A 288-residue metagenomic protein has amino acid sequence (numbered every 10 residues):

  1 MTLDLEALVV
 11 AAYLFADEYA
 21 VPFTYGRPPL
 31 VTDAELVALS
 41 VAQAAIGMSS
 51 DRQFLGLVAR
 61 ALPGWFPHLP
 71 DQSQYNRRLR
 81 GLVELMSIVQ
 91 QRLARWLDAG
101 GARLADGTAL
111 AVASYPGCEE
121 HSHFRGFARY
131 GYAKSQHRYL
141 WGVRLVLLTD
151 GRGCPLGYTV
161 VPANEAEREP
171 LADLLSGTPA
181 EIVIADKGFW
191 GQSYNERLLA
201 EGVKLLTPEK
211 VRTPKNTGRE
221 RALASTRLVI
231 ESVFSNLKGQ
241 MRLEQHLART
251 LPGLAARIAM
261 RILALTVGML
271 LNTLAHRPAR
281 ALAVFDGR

Functional and structural regions predicted by a protein language model:
M1-R288: Short alpha-helical elements
